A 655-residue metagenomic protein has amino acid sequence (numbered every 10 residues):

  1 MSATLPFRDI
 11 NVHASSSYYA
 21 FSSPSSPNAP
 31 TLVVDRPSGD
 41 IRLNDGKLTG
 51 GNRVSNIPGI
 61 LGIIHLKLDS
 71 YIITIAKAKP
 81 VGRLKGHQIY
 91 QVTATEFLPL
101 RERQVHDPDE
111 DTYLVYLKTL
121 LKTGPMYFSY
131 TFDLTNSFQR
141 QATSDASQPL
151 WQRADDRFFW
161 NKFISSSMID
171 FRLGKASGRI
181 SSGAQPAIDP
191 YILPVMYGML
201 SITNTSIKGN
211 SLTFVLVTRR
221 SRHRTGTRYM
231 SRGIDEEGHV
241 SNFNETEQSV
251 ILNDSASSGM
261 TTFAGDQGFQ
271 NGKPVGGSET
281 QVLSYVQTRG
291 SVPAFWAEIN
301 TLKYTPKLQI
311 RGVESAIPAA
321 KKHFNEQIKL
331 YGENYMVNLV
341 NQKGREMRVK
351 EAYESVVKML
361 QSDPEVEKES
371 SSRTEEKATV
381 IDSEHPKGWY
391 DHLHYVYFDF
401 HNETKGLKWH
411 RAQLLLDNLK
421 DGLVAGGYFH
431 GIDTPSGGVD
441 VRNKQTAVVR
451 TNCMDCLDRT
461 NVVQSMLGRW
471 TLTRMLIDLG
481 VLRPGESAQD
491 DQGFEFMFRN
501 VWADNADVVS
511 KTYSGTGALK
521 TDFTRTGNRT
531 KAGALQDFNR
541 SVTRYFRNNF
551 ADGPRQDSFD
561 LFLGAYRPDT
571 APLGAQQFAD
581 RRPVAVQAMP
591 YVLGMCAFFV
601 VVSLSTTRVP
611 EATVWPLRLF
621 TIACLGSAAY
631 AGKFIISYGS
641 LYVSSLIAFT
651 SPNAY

Functional and structural regions predicted by a protein language model:
M1-R442, T471-Y655: Phosphoinositide system proteins, centered on phosphoinositide phosphatases and their trafficking scaffolds
A447-M466: A phosphate-binding catalytic loop at a beta-strand-loop-alpha-helix junction that coordinates phosphoryl groups
